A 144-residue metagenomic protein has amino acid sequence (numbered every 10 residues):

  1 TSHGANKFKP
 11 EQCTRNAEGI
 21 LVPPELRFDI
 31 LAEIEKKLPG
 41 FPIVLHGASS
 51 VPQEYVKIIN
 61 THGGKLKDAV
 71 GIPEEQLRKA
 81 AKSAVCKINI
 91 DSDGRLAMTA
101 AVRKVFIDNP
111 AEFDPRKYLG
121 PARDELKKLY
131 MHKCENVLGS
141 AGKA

Functional and structural regions predicted by a protein language model:
T1-A144: Metal-centered catalytic cores of metalloenzymes
